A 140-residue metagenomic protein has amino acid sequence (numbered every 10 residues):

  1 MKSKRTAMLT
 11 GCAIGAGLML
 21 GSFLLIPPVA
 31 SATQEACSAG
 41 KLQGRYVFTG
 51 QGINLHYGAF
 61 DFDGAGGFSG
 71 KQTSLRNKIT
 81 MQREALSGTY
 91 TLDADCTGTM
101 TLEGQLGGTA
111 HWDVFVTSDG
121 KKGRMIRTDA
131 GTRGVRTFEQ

Functional and structural regions predicted by a protein language model:
K2-G15: Bacterial N-terminal signal peptides that target proteins for export
T10-C12, S22-Q140: Mature soluble binding/inhibitory domains
G17-M19: Long terminal segments
